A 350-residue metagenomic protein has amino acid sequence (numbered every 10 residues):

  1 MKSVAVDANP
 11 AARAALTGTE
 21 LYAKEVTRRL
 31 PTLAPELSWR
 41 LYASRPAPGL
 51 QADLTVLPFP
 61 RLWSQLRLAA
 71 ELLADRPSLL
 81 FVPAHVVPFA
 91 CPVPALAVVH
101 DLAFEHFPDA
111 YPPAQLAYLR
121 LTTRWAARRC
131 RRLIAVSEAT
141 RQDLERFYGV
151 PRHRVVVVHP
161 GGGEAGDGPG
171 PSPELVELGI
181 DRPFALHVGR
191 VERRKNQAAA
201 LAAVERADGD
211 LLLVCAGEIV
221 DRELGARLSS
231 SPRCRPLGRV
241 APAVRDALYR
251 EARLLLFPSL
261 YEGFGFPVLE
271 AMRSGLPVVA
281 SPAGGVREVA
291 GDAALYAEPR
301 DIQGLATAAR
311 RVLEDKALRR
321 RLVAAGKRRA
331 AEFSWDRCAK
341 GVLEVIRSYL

Functional and structural regions predicted by a protein language model:
M1-L350: Carbohydrate transferase catalytic cores enriched for Leloir-type hexosyltransferases
